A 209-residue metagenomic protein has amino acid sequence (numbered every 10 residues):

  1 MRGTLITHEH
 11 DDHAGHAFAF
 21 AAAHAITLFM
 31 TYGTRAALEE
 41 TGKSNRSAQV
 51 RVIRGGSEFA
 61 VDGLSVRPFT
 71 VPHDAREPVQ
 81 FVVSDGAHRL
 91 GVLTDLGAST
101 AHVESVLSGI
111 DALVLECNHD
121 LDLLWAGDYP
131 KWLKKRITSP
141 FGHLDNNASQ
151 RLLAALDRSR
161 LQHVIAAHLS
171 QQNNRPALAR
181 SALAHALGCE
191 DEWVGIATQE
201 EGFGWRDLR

Functional and structural regions predicted by a protein language model:
M1, S47, I110-D111: Short, well-ordered alpha-helix to beta-strand connector turns
M1-M30: Active-site metal-binding motif and surrounding structural segment of the metallo-beta-lactamase
R2-G3, V50-R54, E192-E201: Beta-strand->loop->alpha-helix junctions that form or flank phosphate-binding loops in nucleotide-handling enzymes
H10-A14, R35-L38, S57, A75-R76 (+3 more regions): Active-site environment of divalent metal-dependent phosphoester hydrolases
G15, I53-A112, W205-R209: Core dinuclear metal-dependent hydrolase active-site scaffold
G15-H24, E39-G42, N174-S181: Metal-dependent catalytic neighborhoods of phosphoester/phosphodiester hydrolases
T34-R51, V83: Active-site neighborhood of divalent metal-dependent phosphoester bond hydrolases
A101-T198: Cap/insert and terminal regions of metallo-dependent hydrolase folds
